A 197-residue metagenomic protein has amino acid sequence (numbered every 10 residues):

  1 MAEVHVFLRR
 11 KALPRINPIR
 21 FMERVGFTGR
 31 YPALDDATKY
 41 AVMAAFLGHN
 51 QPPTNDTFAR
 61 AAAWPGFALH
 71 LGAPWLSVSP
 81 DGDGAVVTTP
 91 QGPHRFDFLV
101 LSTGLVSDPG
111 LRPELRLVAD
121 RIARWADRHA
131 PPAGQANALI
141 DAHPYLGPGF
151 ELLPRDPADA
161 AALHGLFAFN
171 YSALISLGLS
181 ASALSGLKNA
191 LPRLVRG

Functional and structural regions predicted by a protein language model:
E3-G197: Flavin (primarily FAD) cofactor-binding/catalytic cores of flavoenzymes
